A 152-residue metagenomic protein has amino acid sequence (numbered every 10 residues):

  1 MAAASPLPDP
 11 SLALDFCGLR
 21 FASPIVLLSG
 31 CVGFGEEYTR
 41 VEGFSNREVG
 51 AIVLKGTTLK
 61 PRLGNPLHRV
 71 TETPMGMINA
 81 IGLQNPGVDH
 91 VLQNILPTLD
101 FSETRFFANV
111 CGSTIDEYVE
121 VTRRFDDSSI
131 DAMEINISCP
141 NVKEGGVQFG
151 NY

Functional and structural regions predicted by a protein language model:
A2-Y152: Flavin-dependent oxidoreductase catalytic cores
